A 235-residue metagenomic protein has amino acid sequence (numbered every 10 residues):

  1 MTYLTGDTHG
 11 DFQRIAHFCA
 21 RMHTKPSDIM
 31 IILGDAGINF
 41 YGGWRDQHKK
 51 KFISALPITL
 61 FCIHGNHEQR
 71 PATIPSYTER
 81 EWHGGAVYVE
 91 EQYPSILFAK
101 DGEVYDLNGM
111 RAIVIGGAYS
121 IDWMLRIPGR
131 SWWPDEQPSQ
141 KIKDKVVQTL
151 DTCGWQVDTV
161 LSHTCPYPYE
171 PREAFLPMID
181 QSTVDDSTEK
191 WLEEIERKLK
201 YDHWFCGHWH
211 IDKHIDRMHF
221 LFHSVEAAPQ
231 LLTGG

Functional and structural regions predicted by a protein language model:
M1-T8, F18, Y119-R130: Short, charged N-terminal beta->alpha structural module
M1-Y3, E103-V114, T159, I215-F220: Beta-strand-turn-beta hairpins that frame and shape the catalytic cleft of phosphate-ester-processing enzymes
L4, L161-T164, F205: Glycine-rich anion-binding loop/nest that anchors nucleotide
T5, D11-L107, F175, Q181 (+4 more regions): Core catalytic region of metal-dependent phosphoesterases/phosphodiesterases, especially metallo-beta-lactamase-like
T8, P138-K141, S224-E226: Adenosine-cofactor binding site in Rossmann-like domains, unifying the SAM/SAH pocket of S-adenosylmethionine-dependent
H9, A36-G37, N66-Q69, A118-Y119 (+2 more regions): Catalytic metal-binding/acid-base residues of hydrolase active sites
Y88, P94, N108-D186: Active-site-proximal loop/helix segment associated with metal-binding centers of metalloenzymes
D106-N108, T183, E193-K198, W209-G235: Binuclear metal-dependent phosphoesterase catalytic core
